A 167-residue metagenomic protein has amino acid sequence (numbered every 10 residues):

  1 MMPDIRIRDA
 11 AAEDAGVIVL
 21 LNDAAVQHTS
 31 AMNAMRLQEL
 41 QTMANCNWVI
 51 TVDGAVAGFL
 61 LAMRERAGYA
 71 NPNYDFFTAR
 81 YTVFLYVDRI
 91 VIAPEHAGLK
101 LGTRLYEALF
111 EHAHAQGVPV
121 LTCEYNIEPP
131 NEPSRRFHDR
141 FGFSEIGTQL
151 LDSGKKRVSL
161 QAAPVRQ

Functional and structural regions predicted by a protein language model:
I5, A55-F59, L85: Glycine-rich phosphate/pyrophosphate-binding loop shared by adenosine-nucleotide-utilizing enzymes
I5-I18: A short beta-loop-alpha structural element at the N-terminal edge of CoA-dependent acyl/N-acetyltransferase catalytic
Q27-D53: Active-site rim helix/loop that mediates acceptor-substrate recognition in acyltransferases
L61-R89: Conserved acyl-donor/pantetheine-binding loop and adjacent beta-alpha core of acyl/acetyltransferases and related
I92, G98-E111, R140: Conserved acetyl-CoA-binding loop-helix of GNAT-fold acetyltransferases
A113-I127: Conserved GNAT acetyl-CoA-binding A-motif
I127-G147: Conserved active-site alpha-helix within GNAT-family acetyltransferase domains
T148-Q167: C-terminal "cap" of GNAT-fold acetyltransferases
